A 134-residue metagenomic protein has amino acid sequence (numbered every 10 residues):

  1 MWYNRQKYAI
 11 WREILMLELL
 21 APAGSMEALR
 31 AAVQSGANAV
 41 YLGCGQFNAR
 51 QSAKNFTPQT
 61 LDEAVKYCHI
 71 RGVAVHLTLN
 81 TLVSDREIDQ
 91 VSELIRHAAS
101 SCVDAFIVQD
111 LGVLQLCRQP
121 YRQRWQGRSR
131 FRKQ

Functional and structural regions predicted by a protein language model:
M1-L15: Short, Lys/Arg-enriched N-terminal segments with co-localized hydrophobic residues within the first ~10-30 amino acids
W11-Q134: Non-catalytic helical/linker scaffolds that mediate oligomerization, partner binding, and domain coupling around large
